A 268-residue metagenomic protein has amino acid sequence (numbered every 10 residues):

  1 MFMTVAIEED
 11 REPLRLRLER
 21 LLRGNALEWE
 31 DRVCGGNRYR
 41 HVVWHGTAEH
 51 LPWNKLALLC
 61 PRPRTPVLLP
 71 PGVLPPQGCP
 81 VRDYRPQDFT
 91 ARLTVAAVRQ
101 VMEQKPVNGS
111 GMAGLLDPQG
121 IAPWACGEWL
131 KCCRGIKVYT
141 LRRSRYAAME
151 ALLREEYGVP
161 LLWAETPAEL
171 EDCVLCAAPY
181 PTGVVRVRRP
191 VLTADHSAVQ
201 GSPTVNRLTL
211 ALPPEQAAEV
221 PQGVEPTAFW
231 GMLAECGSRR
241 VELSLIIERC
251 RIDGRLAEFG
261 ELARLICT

Functional and structural regions predicted by a protein language model:
V5-D10, W44-A48, L69-V73, L115-Q119 (+3 more regions): Structural motif
E8-L16, R20-P76, I266-T268: Metallocofactor- and cofactor-centric catalytic cores in central/energy metabolism, strongly enriched
L14, L74-G78, A122-W124, R143-E150 (+2 more regions): Short, charged/polar "capping" segments at the starts of alpha-helices and the immediately preceding loops
G24-D31, H45-N54, E150-L170, P179-G183: A short, well-structured beta->alpha microelement
R82-Q100: A glycine-rich, Thr/Ser-enriched phosphate-binding loop motif common to dinucleotide/cofactor-binding enzymes
Q104-A168: Glycine-rich phosphate/diphosphate-binding loop of Rossmann-like nucleotide-binding domains
Y157-E219: Rossmann-like adenosine-cofactor binding region
L192-T268: Adenosine-phosphate binding glycine-rich loop
